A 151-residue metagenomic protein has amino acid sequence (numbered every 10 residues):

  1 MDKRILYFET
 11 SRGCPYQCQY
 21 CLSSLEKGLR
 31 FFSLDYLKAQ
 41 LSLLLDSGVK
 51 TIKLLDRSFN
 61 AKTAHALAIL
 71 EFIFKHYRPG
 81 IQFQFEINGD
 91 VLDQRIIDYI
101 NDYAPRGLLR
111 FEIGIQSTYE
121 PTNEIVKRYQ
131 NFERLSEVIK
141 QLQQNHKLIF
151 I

Functional and structural regions predicted by a protein language model:
M1-I149: Radical SAM [4Fe-4S] cluster-binding motif and immediate context
